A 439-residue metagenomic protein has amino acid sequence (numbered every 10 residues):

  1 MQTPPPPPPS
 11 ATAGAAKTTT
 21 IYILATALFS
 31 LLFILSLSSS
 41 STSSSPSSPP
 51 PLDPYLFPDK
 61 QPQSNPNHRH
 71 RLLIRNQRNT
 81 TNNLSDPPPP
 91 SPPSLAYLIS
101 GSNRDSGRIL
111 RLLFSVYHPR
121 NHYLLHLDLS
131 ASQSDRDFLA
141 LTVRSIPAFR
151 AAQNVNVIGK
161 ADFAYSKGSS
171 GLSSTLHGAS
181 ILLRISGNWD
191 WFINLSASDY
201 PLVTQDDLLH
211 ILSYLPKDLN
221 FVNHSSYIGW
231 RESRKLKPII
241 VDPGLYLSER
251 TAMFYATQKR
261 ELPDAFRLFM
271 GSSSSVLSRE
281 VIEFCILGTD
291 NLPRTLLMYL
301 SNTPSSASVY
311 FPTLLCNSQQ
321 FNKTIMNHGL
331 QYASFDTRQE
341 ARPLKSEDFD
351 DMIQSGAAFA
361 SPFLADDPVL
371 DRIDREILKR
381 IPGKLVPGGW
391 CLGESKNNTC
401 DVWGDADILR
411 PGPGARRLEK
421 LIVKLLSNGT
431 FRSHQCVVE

Functional and structural regions predicted by a protein language model:
Q2-E439: ER/Golgi luminal nucleotide-sugar-dependent glycosyltransferases, focusing on the catalytic module
